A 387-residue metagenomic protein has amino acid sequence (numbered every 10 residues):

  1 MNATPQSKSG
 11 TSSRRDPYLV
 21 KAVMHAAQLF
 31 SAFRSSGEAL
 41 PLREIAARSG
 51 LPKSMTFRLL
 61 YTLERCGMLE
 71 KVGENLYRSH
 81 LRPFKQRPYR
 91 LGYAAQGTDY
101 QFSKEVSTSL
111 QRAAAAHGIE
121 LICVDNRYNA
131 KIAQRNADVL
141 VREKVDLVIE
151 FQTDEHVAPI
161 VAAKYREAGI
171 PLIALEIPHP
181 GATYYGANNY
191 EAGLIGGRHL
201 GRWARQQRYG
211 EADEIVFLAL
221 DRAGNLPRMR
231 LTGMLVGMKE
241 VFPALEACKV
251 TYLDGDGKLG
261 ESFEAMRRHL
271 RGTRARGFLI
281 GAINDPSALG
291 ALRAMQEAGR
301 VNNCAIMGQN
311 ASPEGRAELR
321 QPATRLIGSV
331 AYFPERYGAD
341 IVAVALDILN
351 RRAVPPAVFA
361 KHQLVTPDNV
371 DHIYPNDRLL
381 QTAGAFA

Functional and structural regions predicted by a protein language model:
N2-R82: N-terminal helix-turn-helix
R15-Y18, H80-D99, R142: N-terminal helix-turn-helix/winged-helix DNA-binding helices and compositionally similar short basic alpha-helical
F84-L91, A204-A212: Immediate post-signal peptide segment of exported/extracytoplasmic ligand-binding proteins
Q86-Y89, R222, L226, M238 (+1 more regions): Hinge/cleft segment of the Venus flytrap/periplasmic-binding protein
L91-A94, K144-Q152, P171-L175, E214-F217 (+3 more regions): Periplasmic-binding protein-like
A94-T108, C123-I132, D154, G186-G196 (+5 more regions): Hinge/beta->alpha junction and helix N-cap segments in small-molecule ligand-binding domains
L147-E167, M234, T251-E318: Hydrophobic alpha-helical
E155-E191, E214-V216, S312-Q321, N376: Flexible loop/hinge segments that line or gate small-molecule binding clefts
